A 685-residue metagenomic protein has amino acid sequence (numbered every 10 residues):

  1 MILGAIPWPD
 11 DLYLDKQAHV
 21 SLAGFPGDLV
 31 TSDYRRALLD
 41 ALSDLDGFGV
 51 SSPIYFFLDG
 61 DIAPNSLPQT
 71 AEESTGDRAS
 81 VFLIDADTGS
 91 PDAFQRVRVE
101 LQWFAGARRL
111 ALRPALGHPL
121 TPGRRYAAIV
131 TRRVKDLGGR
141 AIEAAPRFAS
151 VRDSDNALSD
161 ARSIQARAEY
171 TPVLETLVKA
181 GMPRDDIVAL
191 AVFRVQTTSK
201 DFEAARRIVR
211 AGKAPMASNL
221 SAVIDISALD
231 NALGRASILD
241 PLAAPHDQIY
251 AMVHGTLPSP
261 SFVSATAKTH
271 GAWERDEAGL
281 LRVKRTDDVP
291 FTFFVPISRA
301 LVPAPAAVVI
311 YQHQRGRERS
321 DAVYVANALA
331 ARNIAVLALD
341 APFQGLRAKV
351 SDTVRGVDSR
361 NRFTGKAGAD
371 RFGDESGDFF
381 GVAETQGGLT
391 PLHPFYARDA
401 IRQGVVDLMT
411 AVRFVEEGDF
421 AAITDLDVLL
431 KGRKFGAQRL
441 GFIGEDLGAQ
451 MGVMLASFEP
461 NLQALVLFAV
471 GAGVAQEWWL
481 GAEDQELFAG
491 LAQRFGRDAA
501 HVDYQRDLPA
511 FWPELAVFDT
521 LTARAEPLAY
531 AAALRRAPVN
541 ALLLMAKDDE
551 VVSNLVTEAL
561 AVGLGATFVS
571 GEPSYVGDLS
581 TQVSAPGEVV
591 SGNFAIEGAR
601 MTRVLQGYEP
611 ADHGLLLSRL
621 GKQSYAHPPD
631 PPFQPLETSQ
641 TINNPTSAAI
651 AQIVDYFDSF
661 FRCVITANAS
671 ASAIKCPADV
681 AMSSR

Functional and structural regions predicted by a protein language model:
M1-D240, P245-P260, S264-K268: Acidic, low-complexity Ser/Thr/Gly/Pro-rich repeat segments typical of extracellular/periplasmic and surface-exposed
V30-A41, L110, D287, I310 (+3 more regions): Short linear interaction motifs
I54-F57, A111, H254, V308-Y311 (+4 more regions): Structural recognition of the beta-strand scaffold that forms the well-ordered cores of secreted hydrolase catalytic
L67-A71, A93-R96, P122-R125, L137-F148 (+10 more regions): Short, solvent-exposed loop/turn and secondary-structure capping segments
A111, T292, A307, L392 (+3 more regions): C-terminal subdomain of alpha/beta-hydrolase-fold enzymes, centered on the catalytic histidine and its supporting
R125, K135-L177, I187, F202-E203 (+5 more regions): Extracytoplasmic, non-cytosolic globular domains
S264-D288, L301-G418, I423-D425: Cap/lid segment of the alpha/beta-hydrolase catalytic domain
A421-W479: Primarily recognizes the serine-hydrolase "nucleophile elbow" in alpha/beta-hydrolase and SGNH/GDSL folds
